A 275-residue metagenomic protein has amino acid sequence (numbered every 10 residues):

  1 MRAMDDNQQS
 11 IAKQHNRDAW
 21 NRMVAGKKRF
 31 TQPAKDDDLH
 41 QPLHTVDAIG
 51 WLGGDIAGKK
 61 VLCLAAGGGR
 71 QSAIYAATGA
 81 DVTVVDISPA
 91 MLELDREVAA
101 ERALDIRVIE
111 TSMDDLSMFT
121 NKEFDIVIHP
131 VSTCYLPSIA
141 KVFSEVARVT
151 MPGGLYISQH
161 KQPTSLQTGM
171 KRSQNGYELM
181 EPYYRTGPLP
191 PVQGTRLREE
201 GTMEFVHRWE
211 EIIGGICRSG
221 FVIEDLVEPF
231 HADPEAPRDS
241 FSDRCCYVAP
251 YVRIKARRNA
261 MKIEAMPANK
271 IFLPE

Functional and structural regions predicted by a protein language model:
R2-A57, R70-Q71, V98: Conserved class I S-adenosyl-L-methionine
K59-L116: Class I SAM-dependent methyltransferase SAM/SAH-binding core
D114-V127: A short acidic, Gly/Pro-enriched loop at the edge of an enzyme's catalytic core that lines a small-molecule cofactor
D125-A140: A short SAM/SAH-binding and catalytic strip from SAM-dependent methyltransferases
A140-L155: A short glycine-rich, Lys/Arg-flanked "PGG" loop and its adjoining helix->strand segment in the class I
L155-P191: Conserved class I S-adenosyl-L-methionine
S158-T168, R196-E211: Acceptor-substrate binding/catalytic loop of class I
T202-V227: Short alpha-helix
